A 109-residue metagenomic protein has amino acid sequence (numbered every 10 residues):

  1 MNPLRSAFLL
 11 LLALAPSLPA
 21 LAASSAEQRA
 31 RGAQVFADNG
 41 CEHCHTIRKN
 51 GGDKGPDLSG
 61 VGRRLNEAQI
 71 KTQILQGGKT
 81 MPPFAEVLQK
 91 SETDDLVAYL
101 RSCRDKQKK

Functional and structural regions predicted by a protein language model:
M1-L4: N-terminal secretory signal peptides that target proteins for export/translocation
A7-S17: Bacterial N-terminal signal peptides
L10, G40-T46, D57, T80: Residue-level recognition of specific faces of alpha-helices
L18-F36, Q69: Electrostatic cytochrome c docking/interface patches
Q28-R31, E67, K71, L96 (+1 more regions): Secondary-structure boundary/capping motif
G32, D38-I47, L96, L100: The canonical Cys-X-X-Cys-His
A33-E42, S59, R63-A68: Sequence context surrounding c-type heme c attachment/ligation sites in exported
G52-V61, Q73-K109: Axial heme c-ligation environment in periplasmic c-type cytochrome domains
